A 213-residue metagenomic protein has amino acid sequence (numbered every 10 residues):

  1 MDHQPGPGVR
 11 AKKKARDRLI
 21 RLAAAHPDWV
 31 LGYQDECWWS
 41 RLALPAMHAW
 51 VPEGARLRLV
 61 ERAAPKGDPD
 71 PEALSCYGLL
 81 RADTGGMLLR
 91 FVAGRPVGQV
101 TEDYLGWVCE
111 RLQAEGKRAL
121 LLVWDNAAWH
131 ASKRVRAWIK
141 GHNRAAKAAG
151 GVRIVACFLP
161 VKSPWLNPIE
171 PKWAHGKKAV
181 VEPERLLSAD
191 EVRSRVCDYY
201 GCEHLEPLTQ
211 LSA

Functional and structural regions predicted by a protein language model:
M1-A15: Basic, low-complexity intrinsically disordered segments
D2, E36-S40, R81-G85, A127-H130 (+2 more regions): Short, solvent-exposed loop/turn segments at secondary-structure junctions
A11-W107: Extended, low-complexity cationic-aromatic segments
D28-W29, V152-R153, K162, L166-A213: C-terminal anion-handling pockets and recognition modules
A55-G67, H142-P171, E184-R185: RNase H-like polynucleotidyl transferase catalytic core
T101-L121: Short, basic/hydrophobic alpha-helical segments
K117-A131, L159, N167: Acidic/histidine-rich, metal-coordinating catalytic segments
